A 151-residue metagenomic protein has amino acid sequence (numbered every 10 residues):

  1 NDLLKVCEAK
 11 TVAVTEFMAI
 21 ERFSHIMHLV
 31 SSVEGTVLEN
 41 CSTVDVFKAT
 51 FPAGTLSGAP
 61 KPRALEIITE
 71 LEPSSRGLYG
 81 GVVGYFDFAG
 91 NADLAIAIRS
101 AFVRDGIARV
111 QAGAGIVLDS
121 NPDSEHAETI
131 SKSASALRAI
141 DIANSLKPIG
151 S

Functional and structural regions predicted by a protein language model:
N1-V6, I20-F23: Short acidic, Gly/Ser-rich segments with clustered Asp/Glu that frequently serve as metal-coordination loops in enzyme
A9, R22-S151: Conserved hydrophobic core element of enzyme catalytic domains
